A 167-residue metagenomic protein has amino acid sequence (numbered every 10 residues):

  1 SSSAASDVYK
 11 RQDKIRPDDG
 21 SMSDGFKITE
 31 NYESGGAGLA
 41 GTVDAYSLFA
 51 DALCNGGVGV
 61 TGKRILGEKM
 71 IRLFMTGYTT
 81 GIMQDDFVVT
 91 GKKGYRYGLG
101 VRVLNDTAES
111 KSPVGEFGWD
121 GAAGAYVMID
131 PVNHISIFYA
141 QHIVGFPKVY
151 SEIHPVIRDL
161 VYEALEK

Functional and structural regions predicted by a protein language model:
S1-A5, Y9: Single conserved hydrophobic/aromatic residue that forms the stacking wall/gate of nucleotide- or nucleobase-binding
R11-K167: Catalytic loop of the DD-peptidase/beta-lactamase superfamily, centered on the K-T-G motif and neighboring
